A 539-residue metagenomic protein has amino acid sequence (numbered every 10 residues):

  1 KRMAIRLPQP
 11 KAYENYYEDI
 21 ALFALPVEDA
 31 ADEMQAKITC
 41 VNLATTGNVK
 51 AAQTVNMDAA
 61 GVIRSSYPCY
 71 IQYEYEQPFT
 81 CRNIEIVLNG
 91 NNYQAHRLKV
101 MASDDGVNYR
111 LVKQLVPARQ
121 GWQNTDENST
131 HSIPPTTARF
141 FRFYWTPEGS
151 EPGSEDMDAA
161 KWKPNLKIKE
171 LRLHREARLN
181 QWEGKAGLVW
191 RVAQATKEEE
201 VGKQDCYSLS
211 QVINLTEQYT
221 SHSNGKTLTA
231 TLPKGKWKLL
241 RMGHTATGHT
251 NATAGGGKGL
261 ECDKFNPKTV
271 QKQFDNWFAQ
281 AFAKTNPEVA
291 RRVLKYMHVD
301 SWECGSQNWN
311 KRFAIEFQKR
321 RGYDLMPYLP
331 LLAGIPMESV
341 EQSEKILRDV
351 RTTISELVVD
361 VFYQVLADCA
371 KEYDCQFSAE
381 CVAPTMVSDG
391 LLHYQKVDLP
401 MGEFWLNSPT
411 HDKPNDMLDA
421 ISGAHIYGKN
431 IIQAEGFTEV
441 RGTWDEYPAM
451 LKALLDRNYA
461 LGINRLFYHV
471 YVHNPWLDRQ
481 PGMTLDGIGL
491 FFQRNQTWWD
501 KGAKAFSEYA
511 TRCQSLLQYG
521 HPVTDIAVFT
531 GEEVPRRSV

Functional and structural regions predicted by a protein language model:
K1-A51, S65, Y73, C81-N83 (+10 more regions): Carbohydrate-binding surfaces of carbohydrate-active enzymes
K1-G47, P147, E151-D156, W162-G248: Active-site "lid/cap" and pocket-lining segments within catalytic core domains
N56-N108, K113, E127-G202, S301: Aromatic, loop-rich ligand-recognition surfaces of beta-strand-rich domains
L115, S129-I133, I213, L228-A230: Generic detection of short hydrophobic beta-strand segments and adjacent strand-loop junctions
P117-G121: Surface-exposed loop and turn segments in beta-propeller and other repeat-based domains that flank or scaffold
Q204-T216, W277-Q280, V293, D300-S306: Hydrophobic alpha-helical membrane-insertion signals
L232-K264, L391-S408: Aromatic- and acid-rich polysaccharide-binding/catalytic face of secreted or lumenal carbohydrate-active enzymes
G243-G248, G256-A281, S515-Q518, P522-V539: Catalytic grooves of carbohydrate-active enzymes
